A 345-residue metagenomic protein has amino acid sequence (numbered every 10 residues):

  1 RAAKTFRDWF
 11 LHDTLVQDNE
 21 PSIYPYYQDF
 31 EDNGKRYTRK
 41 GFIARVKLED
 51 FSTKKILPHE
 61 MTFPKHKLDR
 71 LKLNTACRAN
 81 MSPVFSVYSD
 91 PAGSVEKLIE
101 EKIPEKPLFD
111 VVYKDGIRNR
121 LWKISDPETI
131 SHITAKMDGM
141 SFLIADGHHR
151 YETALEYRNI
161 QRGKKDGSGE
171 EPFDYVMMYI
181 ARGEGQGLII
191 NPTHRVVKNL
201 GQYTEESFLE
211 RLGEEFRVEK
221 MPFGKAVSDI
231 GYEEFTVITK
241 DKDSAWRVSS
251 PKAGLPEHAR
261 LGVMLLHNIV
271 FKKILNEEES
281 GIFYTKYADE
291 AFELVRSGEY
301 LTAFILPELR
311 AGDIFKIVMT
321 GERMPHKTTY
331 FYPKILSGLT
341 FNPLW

Functional and structural regions predicted by a protein language model:
R1-W345: Surface-exposed, charge/polar-rich loops and edge strands
